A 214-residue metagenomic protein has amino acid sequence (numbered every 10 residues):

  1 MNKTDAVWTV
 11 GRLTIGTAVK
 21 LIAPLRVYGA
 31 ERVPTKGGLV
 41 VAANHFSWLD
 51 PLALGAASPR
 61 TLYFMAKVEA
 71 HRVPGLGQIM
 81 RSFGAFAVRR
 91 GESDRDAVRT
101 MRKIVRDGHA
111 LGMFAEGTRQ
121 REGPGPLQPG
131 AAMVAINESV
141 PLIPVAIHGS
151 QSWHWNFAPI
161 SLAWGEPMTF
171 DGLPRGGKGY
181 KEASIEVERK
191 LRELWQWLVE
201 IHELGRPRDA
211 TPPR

Functional and structural regions predicted by a protein language model:
M1-G29, A53, P74-F83: A transmembrane-helix-recognition feature enriched in membrane-embedded lipid enzymes and envelope glyco-/phospholipid
N2-V7, D96-R214: Non-catalytic C-terminal accessory region of glycerolipid acyltransferases and related lyso-lipid remodeling enzymes
T14-G16, S82-A87, F114-R119: Short, basic, glycine/proline-bearing loop/turn elements
K20, V33-E92, T100: Catalytic core of membrane glycerolipid acyltransferases/transacylases, capturing the structured, soluble-facing
L25, R60-T61, F86, G108 (+1 more regions): Secondary-structure boundary/capping positions in well-ordered alpha/beta enzyme cores
G29, F64-A66, A87, P144 (+1 more regions): Structural signal for conserved beta-strand scaffold positions within catalytic alpha/beta enzyme cores
E31-P34, W155: A short beta-turn/loop motif at secondary-structure boundaries
